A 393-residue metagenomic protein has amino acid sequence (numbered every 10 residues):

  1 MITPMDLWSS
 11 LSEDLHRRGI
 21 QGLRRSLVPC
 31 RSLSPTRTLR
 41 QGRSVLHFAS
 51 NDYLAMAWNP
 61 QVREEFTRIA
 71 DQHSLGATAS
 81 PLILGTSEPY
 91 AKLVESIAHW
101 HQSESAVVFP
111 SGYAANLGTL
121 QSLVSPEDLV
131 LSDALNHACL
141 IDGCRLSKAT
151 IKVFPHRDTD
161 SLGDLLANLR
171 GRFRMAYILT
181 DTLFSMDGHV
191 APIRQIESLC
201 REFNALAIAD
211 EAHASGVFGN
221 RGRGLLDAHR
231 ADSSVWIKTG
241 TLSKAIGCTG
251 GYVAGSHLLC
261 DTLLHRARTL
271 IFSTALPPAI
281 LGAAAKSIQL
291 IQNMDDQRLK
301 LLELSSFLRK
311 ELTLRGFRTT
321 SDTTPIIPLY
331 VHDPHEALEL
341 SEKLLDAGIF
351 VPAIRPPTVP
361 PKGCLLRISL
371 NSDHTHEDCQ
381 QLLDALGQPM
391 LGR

Functional and structural regions predicted by a protein language model:
L7-L75, A205: N-terminal "arm"/small-domain region of PLP-dependent enzymes with the aminotransferase-like
P60, E64-R68, Q72, E95 (+3 more regions): PLP-dependent enzyme catalytic core of the Aspartate aminotransferase-like
E64-G112: Conserved N-terminal alpha-helix of the aminotransferase class I/II PLP-enzyme fold
T119-A138: Conserved PLP-anchoring active-site segment centered on the Schiff-base-forming lysine
K152, H156-A209: Active-site phosphate-binding strand-loop segment of PLP-dependent enzymes
R221, D227-T262: Active-site PLP attachment segment
A275-M294, K300, L304, T313-R315: Structural motif of enzymes handling amino- and sulfur-group chemistry
L299-S306, T313-A347, G363, L370-S372: Conserved PLP-binding catalytic core of the aspartate aminotransferase-like
